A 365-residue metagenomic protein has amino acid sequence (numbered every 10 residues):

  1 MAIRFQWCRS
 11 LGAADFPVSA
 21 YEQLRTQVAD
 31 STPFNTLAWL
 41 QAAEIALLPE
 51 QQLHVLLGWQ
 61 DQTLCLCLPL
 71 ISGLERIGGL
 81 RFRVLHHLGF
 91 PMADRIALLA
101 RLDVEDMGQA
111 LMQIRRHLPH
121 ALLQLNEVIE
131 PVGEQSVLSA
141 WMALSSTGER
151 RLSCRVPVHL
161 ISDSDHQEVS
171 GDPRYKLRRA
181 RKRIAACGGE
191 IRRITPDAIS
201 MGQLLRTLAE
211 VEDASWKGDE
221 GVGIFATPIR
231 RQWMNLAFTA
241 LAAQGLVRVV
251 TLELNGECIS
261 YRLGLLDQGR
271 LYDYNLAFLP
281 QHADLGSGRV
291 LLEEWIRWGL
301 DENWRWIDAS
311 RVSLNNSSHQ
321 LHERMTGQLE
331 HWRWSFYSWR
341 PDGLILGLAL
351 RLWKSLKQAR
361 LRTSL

Functional and structural regions predicted by a protein language model:
A2-R4, S136-H166, E302-L365: Active-site/acyl-donor-binding loops of N-acyltransferases
F5-V84, V128-E134, S146-S153, D165-A283: A conserved beta-strand-loop-helix scaffold within acyl/acetyltransferase catalytic domains
Q51-L53, L118-L122, V247, D301-W304: Short, high-confidence coil segments that cap the C-terminus of an alpha-helix and link into the following beta-strand
W59, R101, E105, P228-D342: Aromatic (often tryptophan-rich) hydrophobic motifs at membrane interfaces
H86-L118: A gly/proline- and charged-residue-enriched helix-loop-helix capping module
D94-I96, G189, E330-W332: Short amphipathic alpha-helical segments
E105-V158: Non-catalytic accessory segments adjacent to catalytic cores
